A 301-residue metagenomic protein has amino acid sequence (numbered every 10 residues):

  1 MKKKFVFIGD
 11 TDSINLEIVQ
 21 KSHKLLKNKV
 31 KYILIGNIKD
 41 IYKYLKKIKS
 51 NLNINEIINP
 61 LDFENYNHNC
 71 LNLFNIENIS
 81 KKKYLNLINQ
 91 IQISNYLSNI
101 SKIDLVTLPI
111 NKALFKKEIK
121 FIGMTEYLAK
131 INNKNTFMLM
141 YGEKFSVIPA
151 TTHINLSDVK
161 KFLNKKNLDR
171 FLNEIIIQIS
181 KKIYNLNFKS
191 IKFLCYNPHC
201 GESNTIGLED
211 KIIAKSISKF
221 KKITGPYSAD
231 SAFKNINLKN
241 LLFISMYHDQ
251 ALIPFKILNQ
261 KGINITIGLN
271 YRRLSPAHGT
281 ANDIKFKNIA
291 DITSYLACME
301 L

Functional and structural regions predicted by a protein language model:
M1-L301: Anion-binding alpha/beta catalytic cores of soluble intermediary-metabolism enzymes, centered on
